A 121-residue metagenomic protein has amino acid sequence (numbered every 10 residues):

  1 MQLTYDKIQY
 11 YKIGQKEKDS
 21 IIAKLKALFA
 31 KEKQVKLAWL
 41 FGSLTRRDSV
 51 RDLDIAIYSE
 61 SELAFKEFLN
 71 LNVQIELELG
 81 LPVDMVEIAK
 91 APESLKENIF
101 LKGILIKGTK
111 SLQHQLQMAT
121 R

Functional and structural regions predicted by a protein language model:
M1-K36, T45-V50, E60-R121: Catalytic core of pol beta-like nucleotidyltransferases
G42: Active-site glycine-centered loops adjacent to acidic/histidine catalytic or metal-binding residues that shape
D54: Cell-envelope/extracellular polymer assembly enzymes that use nucleotide-activated donors
